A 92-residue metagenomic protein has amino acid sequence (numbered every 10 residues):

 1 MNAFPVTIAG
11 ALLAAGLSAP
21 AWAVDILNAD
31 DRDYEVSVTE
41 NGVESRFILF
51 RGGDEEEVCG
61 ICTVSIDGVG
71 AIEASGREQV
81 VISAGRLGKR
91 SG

Functional and structural regions predicted by a protein language model:
N2-I8, A14-E35, E40-T63, V69-G92: Intrinsically disordered, low-complexity segments enriched in small/polar residues
